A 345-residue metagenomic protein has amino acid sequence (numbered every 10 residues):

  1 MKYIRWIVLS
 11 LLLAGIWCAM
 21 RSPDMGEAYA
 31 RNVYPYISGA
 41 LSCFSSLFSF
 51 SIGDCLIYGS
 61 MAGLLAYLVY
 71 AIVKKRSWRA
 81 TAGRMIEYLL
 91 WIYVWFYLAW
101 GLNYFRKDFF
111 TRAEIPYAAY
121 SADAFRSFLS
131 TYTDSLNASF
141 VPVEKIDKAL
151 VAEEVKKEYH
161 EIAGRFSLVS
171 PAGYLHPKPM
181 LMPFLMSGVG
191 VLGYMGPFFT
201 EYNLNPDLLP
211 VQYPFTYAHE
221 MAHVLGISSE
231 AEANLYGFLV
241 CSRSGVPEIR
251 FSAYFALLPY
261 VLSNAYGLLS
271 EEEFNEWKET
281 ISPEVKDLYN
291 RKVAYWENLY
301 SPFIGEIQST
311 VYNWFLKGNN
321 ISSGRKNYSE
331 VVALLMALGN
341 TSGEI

Functional and structural regions predicted by a protein language model:
M1-V8: N-terminal membrane topogenic signal
S10-Y70: Membrane-embedded alpha-helical segments of integral membrane proteins
G26-R31, G101-A124: Alpha-helical transmembrane signal-anchor/signal-peptide segments
S49, Y213-L239: Active-site recognition of the HExxH zinc-binding catalytic motif
G63-T111: Transmembrane alpha-helices and immediately adjacent membrane-cytoplasm interface residues in multi-pass integral
F125-S130, S228-E273: Post-HExxH zinc-binding segment in Zn-dependent metallohydrolases
V141-Y202, P206, P210: Auxiliary, metal-adjacent structural segments of Zn-dependent hydrolase domains
E284-I345: Pan-zinc metallopeptidase signature
